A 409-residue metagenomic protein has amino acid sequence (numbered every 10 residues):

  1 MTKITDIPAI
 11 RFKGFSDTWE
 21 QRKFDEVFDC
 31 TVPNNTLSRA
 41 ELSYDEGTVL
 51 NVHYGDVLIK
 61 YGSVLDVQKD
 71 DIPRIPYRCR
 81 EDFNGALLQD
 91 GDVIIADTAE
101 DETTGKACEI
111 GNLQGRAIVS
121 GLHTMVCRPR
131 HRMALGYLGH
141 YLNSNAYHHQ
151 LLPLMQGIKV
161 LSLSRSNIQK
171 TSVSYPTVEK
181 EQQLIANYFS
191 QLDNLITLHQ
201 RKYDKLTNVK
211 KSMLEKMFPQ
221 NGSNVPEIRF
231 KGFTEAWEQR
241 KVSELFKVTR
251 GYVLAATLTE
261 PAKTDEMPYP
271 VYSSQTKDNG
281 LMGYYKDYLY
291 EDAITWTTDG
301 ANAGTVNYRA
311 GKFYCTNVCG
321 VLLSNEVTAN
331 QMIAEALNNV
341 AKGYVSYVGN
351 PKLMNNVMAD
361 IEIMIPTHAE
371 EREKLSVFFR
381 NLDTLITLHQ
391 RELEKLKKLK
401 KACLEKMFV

Functional and structural regions predicted by a protein language model:
M1-E20, T171, V178-Q239, E370-V409: Amphipathic alpha-helical segments with low aromatic content
I4-P8, R116-H123, M155-E181, F313-V318 (+1 more regions): A short glycine-rich beta-alpha junction/loop motif
A9, V27, V248, M358-D360 (+1 more regions): Coiled-coil/CHCH-like alpha-helical segments characteristic of cytoskeletal intermediate-filament scaffolds
I10-K13, P76-R80, M125-R130, K170-Y175 (+3 more regions): Short, well-ordered beta-strand elements within core beta-sheets of diverse protein domains
R11-N35, R229-L254, D265-Q275: Non-catalytic DNA-recognition/assembly elements of restriction-modification systems
E20-D56: Extended boundary segments
H53-G55, V64, Q68-N143, S273-N338 (+2 more regions): A short beta-sheet element
